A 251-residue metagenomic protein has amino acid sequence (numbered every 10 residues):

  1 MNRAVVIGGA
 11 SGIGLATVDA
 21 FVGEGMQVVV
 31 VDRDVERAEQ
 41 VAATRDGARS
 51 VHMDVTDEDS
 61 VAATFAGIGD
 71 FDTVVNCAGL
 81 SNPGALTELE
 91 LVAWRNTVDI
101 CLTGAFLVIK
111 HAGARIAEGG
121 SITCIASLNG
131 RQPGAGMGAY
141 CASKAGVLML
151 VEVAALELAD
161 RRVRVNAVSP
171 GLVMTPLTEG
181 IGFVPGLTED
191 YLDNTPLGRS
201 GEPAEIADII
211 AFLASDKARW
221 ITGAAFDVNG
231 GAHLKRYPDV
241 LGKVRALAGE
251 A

Functional and structural regions predicted by a protein language model:
A85-L86, A93-V98, Y191: Substrate-binding pocket helix/loop in short-chain dehydrogenase/reductase
T87, Q132-G138, D160, G198 (+1 more regions): Active-site loop immediately N-terminal to the catalytic Tyr-X3-Lys motif of short-chain dehydrogenase/reductase
I109, S143, V151: Active-site helix of classical SDR
A114-R115, L156-D160, R219: Alpha-helical segment proximal to the catalytic Tyr-Lys
S127: Residue(s) in the substrate-gating loop at a strand-loop-helix junction that position the organic substrate next
A167, G186-I221, V228-G231: C-terminal helical subdomain
T222-A251: Short C-terminal tail/terminal secondary-structure segment of NAD(P)H-dependent dehydrogenase/reductase domains
